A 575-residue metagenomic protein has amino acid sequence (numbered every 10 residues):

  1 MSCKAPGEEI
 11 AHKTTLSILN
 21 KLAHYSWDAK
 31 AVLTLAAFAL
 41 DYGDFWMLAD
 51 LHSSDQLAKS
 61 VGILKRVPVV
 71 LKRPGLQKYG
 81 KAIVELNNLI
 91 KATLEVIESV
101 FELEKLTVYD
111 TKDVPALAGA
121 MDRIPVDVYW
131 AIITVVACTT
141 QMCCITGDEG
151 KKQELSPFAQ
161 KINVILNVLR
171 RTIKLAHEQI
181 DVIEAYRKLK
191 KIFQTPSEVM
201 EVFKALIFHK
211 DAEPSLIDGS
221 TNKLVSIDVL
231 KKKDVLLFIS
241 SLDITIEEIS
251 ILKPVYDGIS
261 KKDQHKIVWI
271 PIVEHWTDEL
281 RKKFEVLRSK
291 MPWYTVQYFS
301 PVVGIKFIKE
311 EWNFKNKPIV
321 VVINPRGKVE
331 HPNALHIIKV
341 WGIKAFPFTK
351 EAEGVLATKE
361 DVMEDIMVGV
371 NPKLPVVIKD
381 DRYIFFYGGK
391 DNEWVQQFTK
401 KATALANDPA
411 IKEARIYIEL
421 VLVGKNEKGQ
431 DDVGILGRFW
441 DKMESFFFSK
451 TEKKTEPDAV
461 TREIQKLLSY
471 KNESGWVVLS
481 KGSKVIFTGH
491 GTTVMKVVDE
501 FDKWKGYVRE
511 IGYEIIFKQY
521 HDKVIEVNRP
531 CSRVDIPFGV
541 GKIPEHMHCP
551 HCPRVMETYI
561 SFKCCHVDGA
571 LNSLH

Functional and structural regions predicted by a protein language model:
M1-V268, I272-E274, E279-L287, V329-H575: Non-globular targeting/processing and membrane-anchoring segments
I217-S220, Y298-K317: Short linear interaction motifs
E285-K290, N313: Short, surface-exposed basic-aromatic patches at helix termini and helix-loop junctions that form
W293-V303, F446-E452: Short acidic-hydrophobic, aromatic-tinged amphipathic segments that line or gate anion-handling sites
V320: Metal/cofactor- and membrane transport-associated sequence elements
I323-N324: Short, acidic, Ser/Thr-enriched surface-loop or helix-capping motifs
